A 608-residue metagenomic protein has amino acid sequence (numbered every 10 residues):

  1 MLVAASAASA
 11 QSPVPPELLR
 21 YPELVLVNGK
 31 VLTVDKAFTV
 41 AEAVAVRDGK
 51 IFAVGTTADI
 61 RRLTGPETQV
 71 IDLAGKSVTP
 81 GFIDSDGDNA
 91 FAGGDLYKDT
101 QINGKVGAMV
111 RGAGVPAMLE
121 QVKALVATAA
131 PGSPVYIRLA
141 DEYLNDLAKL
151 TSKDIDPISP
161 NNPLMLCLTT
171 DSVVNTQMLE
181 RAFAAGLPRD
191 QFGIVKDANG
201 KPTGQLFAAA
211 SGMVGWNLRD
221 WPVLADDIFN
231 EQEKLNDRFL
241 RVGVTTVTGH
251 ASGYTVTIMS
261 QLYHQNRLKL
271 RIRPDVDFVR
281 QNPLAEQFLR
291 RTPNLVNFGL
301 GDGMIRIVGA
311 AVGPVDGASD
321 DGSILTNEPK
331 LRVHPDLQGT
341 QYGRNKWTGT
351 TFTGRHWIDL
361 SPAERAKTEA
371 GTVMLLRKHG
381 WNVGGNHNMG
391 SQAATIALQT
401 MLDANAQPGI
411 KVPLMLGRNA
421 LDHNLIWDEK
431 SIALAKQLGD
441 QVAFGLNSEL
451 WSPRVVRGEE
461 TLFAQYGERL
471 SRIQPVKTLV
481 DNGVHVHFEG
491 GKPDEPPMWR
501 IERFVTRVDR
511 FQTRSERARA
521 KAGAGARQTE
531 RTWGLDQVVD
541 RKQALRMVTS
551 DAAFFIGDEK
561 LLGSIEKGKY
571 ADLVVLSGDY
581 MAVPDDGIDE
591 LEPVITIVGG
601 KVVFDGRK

Functional and structural regions predicted by a protein language model:
A4-A7: N-terminal signal peptide c-region/cleavage motif recognized by signal peptidases
S12, P16-V27, L32, K36-R47 (+6 more regions): Divalent metal-binding segments
K30-L32, G49-F52, F554, L573-V574 (+1 more regions): Short beta-strand segments in beta-sandwich/barrel cores
G81-F82, N282-E286, S452-R457, M498 (+1 more regions): Short, charged, surface-exposed secondary-structure boundary motifs
R181-A182, Y580-P584: Short, charged/polar, Gly/Pro-enriched secondary-structure boundary elements
M374-N419, H423-N424, E429-L438, F444-M581 (+2 more regions): His/Asp/Glu-enriched, well-ordered alpha-helical/loop segment that forms or immediately abuts the divalent-metal
G599-K601, R607: Beta-rich accessory regions
